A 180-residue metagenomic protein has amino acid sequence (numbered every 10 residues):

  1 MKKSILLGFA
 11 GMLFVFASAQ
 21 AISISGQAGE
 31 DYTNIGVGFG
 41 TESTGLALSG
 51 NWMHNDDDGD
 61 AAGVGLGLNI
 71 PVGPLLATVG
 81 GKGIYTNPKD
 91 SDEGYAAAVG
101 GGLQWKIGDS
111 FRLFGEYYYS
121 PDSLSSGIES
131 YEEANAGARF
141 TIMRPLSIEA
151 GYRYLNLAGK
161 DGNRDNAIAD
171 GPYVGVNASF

Functional and structural regions predicted by a protein language model:
M1-S23: Cleavable N-terminal export/targeting peptides
I24, S43-L48, V72-V79, D109-G115 (+2 more regions): Repeated loop/turn-to-beta-strand initiation elements of outer-membrane beta-barrel proteins
A28-Y32, T41-S43, G50-D56, I70 (+4 more regions): Transmembrane beta-strands of outer-membrane beta-barrel pores
G29-I35, E42-T44, D58-V64, E93-A97 (+2 more regions): Residues that define the transmembrane beta-barrel architecture of outer-membrane proteins
G36-G40, G65-N69, G100-G102, G137 (+1 more regions): Outer-membrane beta-barrel architecture
G59-P121: Detector for outer-membrane/organellar transmembrane beta-barrel domains, recognizing the amphipathic beta-strand
Y117-Y119, L124-S125, S130, A134-N135 (+4 more regions): Outer-membrane beta-barrel domain signature
A138-I142, A167-F180: Outer-membrane beta-barrel "beta-signal"
